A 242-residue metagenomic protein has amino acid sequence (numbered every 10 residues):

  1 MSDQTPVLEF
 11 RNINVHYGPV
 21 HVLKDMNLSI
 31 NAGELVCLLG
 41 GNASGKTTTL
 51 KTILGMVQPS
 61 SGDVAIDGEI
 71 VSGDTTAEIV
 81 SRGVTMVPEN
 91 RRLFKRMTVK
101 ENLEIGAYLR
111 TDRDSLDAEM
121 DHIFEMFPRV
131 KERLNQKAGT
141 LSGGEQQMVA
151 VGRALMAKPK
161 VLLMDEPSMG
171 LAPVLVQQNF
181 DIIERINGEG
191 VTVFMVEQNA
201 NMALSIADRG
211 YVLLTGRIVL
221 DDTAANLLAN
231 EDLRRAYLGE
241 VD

Functional and structural regions predicted by a protein language model:
S2-D242: Glycine-rich phosphate-binding loops of nucleotide-dependent enzymes
